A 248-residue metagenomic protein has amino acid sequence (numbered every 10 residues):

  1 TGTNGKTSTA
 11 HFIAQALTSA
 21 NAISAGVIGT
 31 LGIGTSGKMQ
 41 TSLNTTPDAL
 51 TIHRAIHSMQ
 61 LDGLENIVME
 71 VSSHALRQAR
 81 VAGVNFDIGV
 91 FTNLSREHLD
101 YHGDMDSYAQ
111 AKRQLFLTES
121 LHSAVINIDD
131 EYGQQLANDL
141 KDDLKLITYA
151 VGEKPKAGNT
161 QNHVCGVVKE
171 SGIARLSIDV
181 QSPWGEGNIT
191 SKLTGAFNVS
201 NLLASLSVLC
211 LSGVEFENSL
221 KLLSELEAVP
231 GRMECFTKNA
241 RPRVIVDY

Functional and structural regions predicted by a protein language model:
T1-I128, Y132-L144, L203-S212: Phosphate-binding loop of NTP-binding sites
H102-A109, N138, D143-Y248: Adenine nucleotide phosphate-binding catalytic loops in nucleotide-utilizing enzymes
